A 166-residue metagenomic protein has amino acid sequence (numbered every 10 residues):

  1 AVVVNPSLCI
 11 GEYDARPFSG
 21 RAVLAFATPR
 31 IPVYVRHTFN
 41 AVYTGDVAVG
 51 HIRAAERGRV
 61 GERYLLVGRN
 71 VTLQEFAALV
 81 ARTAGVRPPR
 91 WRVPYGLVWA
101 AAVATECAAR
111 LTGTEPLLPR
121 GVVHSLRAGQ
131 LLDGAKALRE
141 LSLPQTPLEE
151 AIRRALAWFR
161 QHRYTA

Functional and structural regions predicted by a protein language model:
A1-V3, S7-N40: NAD(P)-dependent short-chain dehydrogenase/reductase
V2, N40, R69, W91 (+1 more regions): Residues that recognize and position ribonucleotide moieties
P17-F18, V35-A55, E62: Substrate-positioning beta->alpha
I31-V35, F39-D46, Y95-E140: A hydrophobic C-terminal alpha-helical subdomain
V42-G45, V71, T146: Residue-level signal for the nucleotide or nucleotide-sugar donor/cofactor binding architecture
G50-L117, G134, E149-A166: Mid/C-terminal beta-alpha module of Rossmann-like enzyme folds, strongest in SDR-family dehydrogenases/epimerases
